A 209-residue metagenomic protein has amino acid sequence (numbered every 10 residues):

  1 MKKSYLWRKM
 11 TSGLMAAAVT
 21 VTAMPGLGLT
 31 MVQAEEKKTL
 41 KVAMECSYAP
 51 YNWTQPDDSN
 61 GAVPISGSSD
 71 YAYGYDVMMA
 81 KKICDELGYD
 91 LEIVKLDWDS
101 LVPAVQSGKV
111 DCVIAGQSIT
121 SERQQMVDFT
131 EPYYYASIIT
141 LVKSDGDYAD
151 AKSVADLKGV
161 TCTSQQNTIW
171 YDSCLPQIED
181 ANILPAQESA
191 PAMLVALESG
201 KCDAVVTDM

Functional and structural regions predicted by a protein language model:
M15-A23: Hydrophobic core
A23-E36: Sec-dependent signal peptide cleavage junction
T30, N60-A62, K143-T161, Q177: Flexible hinge/capping segments at coil-to-helix
K37-Q117: Extracytoplasmic small-molecule ligand-binding "clamshell" domains of the periplasmic binding protein/Venus flytrap
A72, D90-D97, S164, A181-A190: Short beta-strand-to-loop elements that line the ligand-binding cleft of bilobed periplasmic-binding protein-like
K81, D90-D156: Acidic, polar ligand-binding/catalytic clefts
Y89-D90, Q106-A115, V160-T161, E198-D208: Alpha-to-beta junction loops
D99-S100, G116-M126, D172-Q177, E198-S199 (+1 more regions): A ligand-binding cleft/hinge motif common to bilobed small-molecule-binding domains
